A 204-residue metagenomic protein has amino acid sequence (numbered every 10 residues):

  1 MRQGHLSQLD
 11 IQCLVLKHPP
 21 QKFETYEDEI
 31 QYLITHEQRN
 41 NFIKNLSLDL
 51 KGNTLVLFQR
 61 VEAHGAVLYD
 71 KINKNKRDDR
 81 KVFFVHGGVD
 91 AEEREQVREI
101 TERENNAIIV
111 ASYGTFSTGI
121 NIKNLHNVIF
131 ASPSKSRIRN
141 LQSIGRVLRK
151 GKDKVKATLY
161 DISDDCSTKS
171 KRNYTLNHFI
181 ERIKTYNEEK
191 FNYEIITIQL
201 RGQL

Functional and structural regions predicted by a protein language model:
M1-Q12, Y186: Post-DEXD/H (motif II) to motif III coupling segment of the RecA-like Helicase ATP-binding lobe
H5-S7, S47-D49, R77, E99-N105 (+1 more regions): Conserved catalytic network of the ASCE P-loop NTPase/AAA+ motor domain
D10, P20-R77: Conserved interdomain hinge at the start of the Helicase C-terminal
Q12-L14, F83, I129, Y160 (+1 more regions): Hydrophobic/aromatic beta-strand patches that form the interior of the parallel beta-sheet core in alpha/beta enzyme
G52-N53, R80-K81, N105-A107: Short coil/turn segments at beta-strand junctions that form active-site/ligand-binding loops
N53-T54, F191-L204: Long, largely alpha-helical accessory region at the distal end of helicase-like NTP-driven motors
L55, Y69, N73-Q96: Conserved RecA-like helicase motor-core motifs
G87-E188: Conserved RecA-like P-loop NTPase helicase motor core
